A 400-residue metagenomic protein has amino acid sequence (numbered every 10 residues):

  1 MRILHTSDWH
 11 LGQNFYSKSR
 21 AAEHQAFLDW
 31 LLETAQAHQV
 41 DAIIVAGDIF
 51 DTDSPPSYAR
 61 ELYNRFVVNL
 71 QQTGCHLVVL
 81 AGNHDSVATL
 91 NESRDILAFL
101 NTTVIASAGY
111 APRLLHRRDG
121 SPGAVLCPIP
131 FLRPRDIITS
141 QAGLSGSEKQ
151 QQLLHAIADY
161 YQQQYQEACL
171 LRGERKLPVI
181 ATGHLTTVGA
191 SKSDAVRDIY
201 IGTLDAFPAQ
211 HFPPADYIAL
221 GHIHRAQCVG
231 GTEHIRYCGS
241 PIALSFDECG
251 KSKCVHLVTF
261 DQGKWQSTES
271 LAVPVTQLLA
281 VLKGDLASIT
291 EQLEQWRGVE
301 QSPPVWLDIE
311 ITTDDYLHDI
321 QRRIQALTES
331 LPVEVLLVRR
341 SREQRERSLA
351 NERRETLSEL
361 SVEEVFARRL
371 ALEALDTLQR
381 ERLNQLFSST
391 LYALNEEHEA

Functional and structural regions predicted by a protein language model:
M1-V68, Q72, Q385, S389 (+2 more regions): N-terminal active-site segment of His-dependent metallophosphoesterases
T6-S7, I43-G47, H76-N83, T103-A108 (+3 more regions): Active-site neighborhood of phospho(di)ester-bond hydrolases with catalytic His/Asp-centered motifs
H10, I49-F50, H84-D85, L132 (+3 more regions): Catalytic metal-binding/acid-base residues of hydrolase active sites
N14-S17, I49-F66, A81-N101, A106 (+2 more regions): Metal-dependent catalytic neighborhoods of phosphoester/phosphodiester hydrolases
A37, A42, F260-A400: Accessory, non-catalytic peripheral segments of nucleic-acid enzymes
E92-G202: Conserved catalytic scaffold of divalent metal-dependent phosphoesterases
P112-G123, I129, I235-E300: Binuclear metal-dependent phosphoesterase catalytic core
T187-G189, S193-K264: Conserved beta-sheet core of the metallophosphoesterase superfamily
